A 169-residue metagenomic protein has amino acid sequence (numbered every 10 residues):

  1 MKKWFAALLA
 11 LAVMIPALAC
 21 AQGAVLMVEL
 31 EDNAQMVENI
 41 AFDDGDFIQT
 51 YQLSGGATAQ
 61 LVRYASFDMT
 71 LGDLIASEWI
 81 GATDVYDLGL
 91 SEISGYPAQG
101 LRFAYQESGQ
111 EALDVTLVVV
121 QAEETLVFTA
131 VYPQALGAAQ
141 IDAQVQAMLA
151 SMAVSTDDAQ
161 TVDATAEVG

Functional and structural regions predicted by a protein language model:
K2-A21: Sec-dependent N-terminal signal peptides of Gram-positive bacterial secreted proteins and lipoproteins
F5-A6, Q22-A24, D32-A34, Q52-G55 (+4 more regions): Intrinsically disordered, low-complexity segments enriched in glycine/proline and serine/threonine
A17-A19, V119, E124, A166: N-terminal regions of proteins, emphasizing targeting and processing segments when present
Q22-I48: N-terminal "mature-domain start" segment
L26, E31-M36, F128-G169: Surface-exposed amphipathic alpha-helical segments
I40-T116, V120-V127, Y132: Conserved polar/disulfide-associated segments of primarily extracytoplasmic proteins
